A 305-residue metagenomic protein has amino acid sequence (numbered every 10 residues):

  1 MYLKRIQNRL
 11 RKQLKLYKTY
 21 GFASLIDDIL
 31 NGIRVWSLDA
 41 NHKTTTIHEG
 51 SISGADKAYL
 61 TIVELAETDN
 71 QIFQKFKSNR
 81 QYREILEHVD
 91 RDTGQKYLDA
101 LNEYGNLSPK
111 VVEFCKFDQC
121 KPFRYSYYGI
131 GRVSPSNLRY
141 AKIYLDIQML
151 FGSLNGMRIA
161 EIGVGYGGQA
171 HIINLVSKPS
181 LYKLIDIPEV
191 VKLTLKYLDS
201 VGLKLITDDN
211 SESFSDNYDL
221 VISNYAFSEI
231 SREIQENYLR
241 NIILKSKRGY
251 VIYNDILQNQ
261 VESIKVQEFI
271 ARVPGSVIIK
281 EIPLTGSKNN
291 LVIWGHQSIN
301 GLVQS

Functional and structural regions predicted by a protein language model:
Y2-V133, L302-V303: N-terminal accessory regions of S-adenosyl-L-methionine
N137-N155: Conserved alpha-helix/loop element of class I SAM-dependent methyltransferases that forms part of the SAM/SAH-binding
N155-G165: Conserved class I S-adenosyl-L-methionine
Y166-K178: Conserved SAM-binding loop of SAM-dependent methyltransferases across substrates and taxa, primarily the Class I
K196-S215: S-adenosyl-L-methionine
L220-E233: A short SAM/SAH-binding and catalytic strip from SAM-dependent methyltransferases
I230-I242: A short, conserved alpha-helix within the catalytic core of class I
S246-L257: Conserved beta-strand signature within the Rossmann-like core of class I S-adenosyl-L-methionine
